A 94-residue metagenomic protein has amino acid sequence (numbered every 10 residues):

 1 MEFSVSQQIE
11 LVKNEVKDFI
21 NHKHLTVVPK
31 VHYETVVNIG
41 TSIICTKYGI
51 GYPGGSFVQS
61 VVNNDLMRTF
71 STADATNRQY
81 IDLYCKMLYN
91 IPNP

Functional and structural regions predicted by a protein language model:
V5-K17, N64: Extracytoplasmic/secretory-pathway segments with low complexity and glycosylation-like composition
Q7-E10, E34, Q59, Q79: Residue-identity detector for glutamine
V16, I43, I81-Y84: Generic structural hydrophobic/aromatic packing signal, biased to beta-strands
I20-T72: Amphipathic alpha-helical interaction modules
F70-P94: Amphipathic alpha-helical binding modules
